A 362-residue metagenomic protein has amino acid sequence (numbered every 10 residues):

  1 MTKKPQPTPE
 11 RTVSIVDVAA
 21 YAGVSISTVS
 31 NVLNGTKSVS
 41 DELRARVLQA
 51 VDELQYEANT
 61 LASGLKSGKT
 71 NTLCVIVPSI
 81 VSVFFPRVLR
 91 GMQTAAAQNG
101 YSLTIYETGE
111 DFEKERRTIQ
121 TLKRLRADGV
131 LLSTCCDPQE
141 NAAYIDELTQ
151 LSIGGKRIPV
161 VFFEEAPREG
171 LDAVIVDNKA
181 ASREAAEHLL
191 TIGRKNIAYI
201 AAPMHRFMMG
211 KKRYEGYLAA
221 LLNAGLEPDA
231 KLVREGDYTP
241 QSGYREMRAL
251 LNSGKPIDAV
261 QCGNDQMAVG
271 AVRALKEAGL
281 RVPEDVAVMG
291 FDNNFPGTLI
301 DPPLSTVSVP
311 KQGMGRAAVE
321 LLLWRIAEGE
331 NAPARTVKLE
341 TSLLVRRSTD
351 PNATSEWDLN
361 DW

Functional and structural regions predicted by a protein language model:
M1-E10, S14, G68, T72-E187 (+2 more regions): Alpha-helical recognition/docking segments in bacterial nutrient-uptake and carbohydrate-utilization systems
M1-N71, D358-W362: N-terminal helix-turn-helix DNA-binding module of bacterial transcription factors
S25, N71, D128, K195-N196 (+1 more regions): Short acidic/polar active-site loop segments enriched in Thr and Asp
L54, L125, I192-G193, L250-P256: Glycine-rich phosphate-binding loop signature in dinucleotide/nucleotide-binding domains
P78-R87, I105-K114, T134-E140, A173-E184 (+5 more regions): Hinge/beta->alpha junction and helix N-cap segments in small-molecule ligand-binding domains
N196, P228-L232, V282-A287: Short acidic capping loops at alpha-helix termini that bridge into adjacent secondary structure
E246-W362: Flexible loop/turn connectors
